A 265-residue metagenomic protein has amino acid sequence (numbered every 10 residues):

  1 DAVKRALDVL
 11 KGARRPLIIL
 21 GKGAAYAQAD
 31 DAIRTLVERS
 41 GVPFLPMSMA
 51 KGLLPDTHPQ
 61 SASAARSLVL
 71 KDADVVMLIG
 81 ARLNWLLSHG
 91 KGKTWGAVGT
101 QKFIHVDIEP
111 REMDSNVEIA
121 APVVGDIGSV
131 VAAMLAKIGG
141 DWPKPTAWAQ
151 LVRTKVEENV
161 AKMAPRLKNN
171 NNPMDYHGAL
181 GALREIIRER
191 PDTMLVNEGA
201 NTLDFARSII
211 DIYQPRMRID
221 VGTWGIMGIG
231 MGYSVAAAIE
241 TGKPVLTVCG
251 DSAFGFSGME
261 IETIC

Functional and structural regions predicted by a protein language model:
D1-V9, A164: Conformationally flexible catalytic loops at phosphate/diphosphate-handling active centers
G12-R15, E38-P43, T57, K71-V75 (+5 more regions): Short coil/turn connectors at secondary-structure junctions
L17, A25-E38: Glycine-rich phosphate/diphosphate-binding loop of Rossmann-like nucleotide-binding domains
I19-L20, L45-M47, L78-I79, H105 (+5 more regions): General beta-strand structural signal in soluble alpha/beta enzymes
K22-A25, M49-K51, A81-N84, A200-T202 (+1 more regions): Short glycine-rich anion-binding loops that position phosphate/pyrophosphate groups of nucleotides and phosphorylated
P46-V152: Glycine-rich, acidic loop regions that bind phosphate or pyrophosphate groups
R66, D72-N84, D204-C265: Thiamine diphosphate
K155-E240: Active-site diphosphate/adenylate-binding microenvironment
